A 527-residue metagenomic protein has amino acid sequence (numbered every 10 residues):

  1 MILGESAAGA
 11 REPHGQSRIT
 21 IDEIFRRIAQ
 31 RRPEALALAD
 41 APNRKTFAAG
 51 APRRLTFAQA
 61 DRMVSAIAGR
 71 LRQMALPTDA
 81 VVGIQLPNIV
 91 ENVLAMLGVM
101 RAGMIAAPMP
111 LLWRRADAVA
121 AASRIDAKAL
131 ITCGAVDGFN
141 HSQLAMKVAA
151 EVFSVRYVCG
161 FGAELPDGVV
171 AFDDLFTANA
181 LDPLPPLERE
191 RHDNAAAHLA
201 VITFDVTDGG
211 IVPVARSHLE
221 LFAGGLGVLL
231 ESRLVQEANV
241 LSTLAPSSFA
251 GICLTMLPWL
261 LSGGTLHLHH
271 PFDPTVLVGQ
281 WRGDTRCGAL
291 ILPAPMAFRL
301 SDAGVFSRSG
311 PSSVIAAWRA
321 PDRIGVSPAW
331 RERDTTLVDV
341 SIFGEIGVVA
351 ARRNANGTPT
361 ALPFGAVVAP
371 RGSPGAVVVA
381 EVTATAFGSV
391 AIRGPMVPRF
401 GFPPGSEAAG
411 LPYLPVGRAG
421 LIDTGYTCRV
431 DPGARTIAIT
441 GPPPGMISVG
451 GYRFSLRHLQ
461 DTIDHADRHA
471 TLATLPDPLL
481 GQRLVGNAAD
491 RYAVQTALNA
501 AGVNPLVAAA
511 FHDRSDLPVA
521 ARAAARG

Functional and structural regions predicted by a protein language model:
M1-L55, Q59-R72, L165, L187-A196 (+3 more regions): N-lobe entry segment of adenylate-forming
P13-S17, A37-A75, A80-I89, V93 (+4 more regions): Conserved AMP-binding/adenylate-forming core of the ANL superfamily
P33-L36, G160, L165-P166, V170 (+3 more regions): Conserved pre-ATP/AMP-binding loop-to-beta segment of ANL
L86-L97, L112-A116, L244-L261: Conserved coil-to-alpha-helix start sites within the AMP-binding
M104-D174, W281-G310, N487-L498: Structural core segment of the AMP-binding/adenylate-forming
I105, R124-C133, A200-T203, G210-R299 (+1 more regions): AMP-binding/adenylate-forming
W113, V119-A121, L130-T132, G394 (+1 more regions): AMP-binding/adenylate-forming catalytic core of the ANL superfamily
G162-E164, A171-A180, A289-I291, S301-R371 (+2 more regions): Gly/Ser/Thr-rich phosphate-binding loop
